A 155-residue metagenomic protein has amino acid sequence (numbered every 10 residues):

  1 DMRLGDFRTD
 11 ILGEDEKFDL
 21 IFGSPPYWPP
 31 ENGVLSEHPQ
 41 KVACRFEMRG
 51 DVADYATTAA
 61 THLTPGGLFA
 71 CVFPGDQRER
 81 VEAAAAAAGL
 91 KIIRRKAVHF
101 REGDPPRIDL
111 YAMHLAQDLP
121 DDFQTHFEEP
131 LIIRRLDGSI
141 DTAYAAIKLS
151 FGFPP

Functional and structural regions predicted by a protein language model:
D1-D15: S-adenosyl-L-methionine
D6-R8, S24-Y27, G75, Q117: Short, flexible active-site-adjacent loop segments at beta-strand->alpha-helix junctions, enriched in small/polar
D10, W28-P29, H62: A short His-aromatic
I11, E31-N32, E79: Glycine/Thr-rich phosphate-binding loops of Rossmann-like dinucleotide-binding domains
E16-L20, P25-D54: Mobile active-site "lid"/loop adjacent to the S-adenosyl-L-methionine
M48-E102, P106: Conserved Class I SAM-dependent methyltransferase catalytic core
G103-P155: SAM/dcSAM-binding transferase cores
